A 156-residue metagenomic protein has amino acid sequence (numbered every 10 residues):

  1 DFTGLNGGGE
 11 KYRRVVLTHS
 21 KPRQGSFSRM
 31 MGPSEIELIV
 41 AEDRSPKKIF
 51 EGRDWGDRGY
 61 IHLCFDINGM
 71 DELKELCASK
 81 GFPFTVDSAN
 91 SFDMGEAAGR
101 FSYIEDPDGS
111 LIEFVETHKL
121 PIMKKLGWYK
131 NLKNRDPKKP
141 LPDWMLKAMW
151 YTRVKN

Functional and structural regions predicted by a protein language model:
D1-P33, S79, G95, N156: Core segments of cupin and vicinal oxygen chelate
C64-D66, V115: Short hydrophobic/aromatic beta-strand micro-patches that form the beta-sheet surface supporting nucleotide- or nucleic
M70-C77: Short amphipathic alpha-helices within nucleic acid-binding modules
P83-M94: Short, basic/aromatic recognition patches
G99-F101: Short loop/turn microsegments at loop-to-beta-strand junctions
D106: Short, acidic, Ser/Thr-enriched surface-loop or helix-capping motifs
K119-D136, P140-W144: A short, polar/charged loop-to-alpha-helix boundary motif
